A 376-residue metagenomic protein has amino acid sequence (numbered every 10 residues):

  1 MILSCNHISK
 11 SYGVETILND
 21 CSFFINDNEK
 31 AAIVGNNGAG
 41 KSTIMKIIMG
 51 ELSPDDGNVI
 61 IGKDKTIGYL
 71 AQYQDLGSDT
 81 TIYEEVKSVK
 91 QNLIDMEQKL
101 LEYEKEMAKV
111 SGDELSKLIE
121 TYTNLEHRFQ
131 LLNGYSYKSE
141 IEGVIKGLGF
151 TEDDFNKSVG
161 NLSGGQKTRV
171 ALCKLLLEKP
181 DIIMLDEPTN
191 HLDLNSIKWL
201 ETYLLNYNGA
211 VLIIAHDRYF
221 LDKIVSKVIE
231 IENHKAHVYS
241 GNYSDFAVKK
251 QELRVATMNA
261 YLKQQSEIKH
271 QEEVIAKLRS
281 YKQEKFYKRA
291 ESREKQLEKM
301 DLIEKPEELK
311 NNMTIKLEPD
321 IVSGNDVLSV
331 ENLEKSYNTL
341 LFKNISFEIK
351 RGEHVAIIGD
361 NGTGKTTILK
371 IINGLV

Functional and structural regions predicted by a protein language model:
M1-L262, N312, L317-V376: ABC ATP-binding cassette signature C-motif
K46, K146, E273-A276, K295-E298 (+1 more regions): Generic alpha-helical structural context detector
Y103, V110, L132, Q271 (+4 more regions): Hydrophobic stripe of amphipathic alpha-helices that form coiled-coil interfaces
I119-H127, H270-S280, K310: A short, surface-exposed helix-loop junction/capping segment
G160, R279-K282: Conserved short loop/turn motifs at secondary-structure junctions
F246-V274, F286, A290-M300, P306: Intracellular alpha-helical coupling/juxtamembrane segments of multi-pass membrane proteins
K282-K285, V322: Glycine-/small-residue-rich active-site loops that bind phosphorylated ligands and cofactors
A290, E308, I321-S323: Short coil/turn motifs at beta-sheet boundaries
